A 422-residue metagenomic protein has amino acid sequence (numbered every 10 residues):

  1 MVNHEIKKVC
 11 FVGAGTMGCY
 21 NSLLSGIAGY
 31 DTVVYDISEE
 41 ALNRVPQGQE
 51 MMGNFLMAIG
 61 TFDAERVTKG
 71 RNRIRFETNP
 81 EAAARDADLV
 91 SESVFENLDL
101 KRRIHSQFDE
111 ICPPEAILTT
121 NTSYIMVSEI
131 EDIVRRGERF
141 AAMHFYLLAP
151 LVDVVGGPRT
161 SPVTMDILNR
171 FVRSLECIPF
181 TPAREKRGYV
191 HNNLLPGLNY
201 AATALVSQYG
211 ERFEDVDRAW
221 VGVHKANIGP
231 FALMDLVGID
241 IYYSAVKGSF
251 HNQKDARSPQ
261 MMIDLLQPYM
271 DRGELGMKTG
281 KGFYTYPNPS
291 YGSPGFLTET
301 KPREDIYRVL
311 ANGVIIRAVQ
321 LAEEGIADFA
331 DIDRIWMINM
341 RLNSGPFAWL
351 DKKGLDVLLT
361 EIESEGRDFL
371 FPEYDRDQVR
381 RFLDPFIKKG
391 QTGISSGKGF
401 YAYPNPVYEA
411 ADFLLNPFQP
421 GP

Functional and structural regions predicted by a protein language model:
M1-P422: N-terminal glycine-rich phosphate-binding loop for ADP-containing cofactors
